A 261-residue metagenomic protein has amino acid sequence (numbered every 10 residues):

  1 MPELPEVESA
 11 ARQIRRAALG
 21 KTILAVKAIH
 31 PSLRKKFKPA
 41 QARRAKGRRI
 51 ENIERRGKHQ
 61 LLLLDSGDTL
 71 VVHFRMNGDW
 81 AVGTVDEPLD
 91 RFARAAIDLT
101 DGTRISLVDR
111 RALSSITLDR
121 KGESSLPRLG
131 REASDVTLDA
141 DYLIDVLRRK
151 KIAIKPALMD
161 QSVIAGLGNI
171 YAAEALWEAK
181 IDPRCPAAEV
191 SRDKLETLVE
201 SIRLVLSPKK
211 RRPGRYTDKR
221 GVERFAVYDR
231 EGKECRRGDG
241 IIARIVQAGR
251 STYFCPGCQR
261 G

Functional and structural regions predicted by a protein language model:
M1-G261: Structured catalytic/nucleic-acid-binding cores of DNA maintenance enzymes
